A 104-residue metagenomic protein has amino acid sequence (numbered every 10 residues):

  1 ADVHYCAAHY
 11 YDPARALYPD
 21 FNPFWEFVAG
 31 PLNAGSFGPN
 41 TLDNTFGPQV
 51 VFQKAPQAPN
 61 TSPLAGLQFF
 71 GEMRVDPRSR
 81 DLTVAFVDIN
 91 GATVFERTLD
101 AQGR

Functional and structural regions predicted by a protein language model:
A1-R104: Long, structured stretches of catalytic cores involved in phosphate-ester chemistry, encompassing
